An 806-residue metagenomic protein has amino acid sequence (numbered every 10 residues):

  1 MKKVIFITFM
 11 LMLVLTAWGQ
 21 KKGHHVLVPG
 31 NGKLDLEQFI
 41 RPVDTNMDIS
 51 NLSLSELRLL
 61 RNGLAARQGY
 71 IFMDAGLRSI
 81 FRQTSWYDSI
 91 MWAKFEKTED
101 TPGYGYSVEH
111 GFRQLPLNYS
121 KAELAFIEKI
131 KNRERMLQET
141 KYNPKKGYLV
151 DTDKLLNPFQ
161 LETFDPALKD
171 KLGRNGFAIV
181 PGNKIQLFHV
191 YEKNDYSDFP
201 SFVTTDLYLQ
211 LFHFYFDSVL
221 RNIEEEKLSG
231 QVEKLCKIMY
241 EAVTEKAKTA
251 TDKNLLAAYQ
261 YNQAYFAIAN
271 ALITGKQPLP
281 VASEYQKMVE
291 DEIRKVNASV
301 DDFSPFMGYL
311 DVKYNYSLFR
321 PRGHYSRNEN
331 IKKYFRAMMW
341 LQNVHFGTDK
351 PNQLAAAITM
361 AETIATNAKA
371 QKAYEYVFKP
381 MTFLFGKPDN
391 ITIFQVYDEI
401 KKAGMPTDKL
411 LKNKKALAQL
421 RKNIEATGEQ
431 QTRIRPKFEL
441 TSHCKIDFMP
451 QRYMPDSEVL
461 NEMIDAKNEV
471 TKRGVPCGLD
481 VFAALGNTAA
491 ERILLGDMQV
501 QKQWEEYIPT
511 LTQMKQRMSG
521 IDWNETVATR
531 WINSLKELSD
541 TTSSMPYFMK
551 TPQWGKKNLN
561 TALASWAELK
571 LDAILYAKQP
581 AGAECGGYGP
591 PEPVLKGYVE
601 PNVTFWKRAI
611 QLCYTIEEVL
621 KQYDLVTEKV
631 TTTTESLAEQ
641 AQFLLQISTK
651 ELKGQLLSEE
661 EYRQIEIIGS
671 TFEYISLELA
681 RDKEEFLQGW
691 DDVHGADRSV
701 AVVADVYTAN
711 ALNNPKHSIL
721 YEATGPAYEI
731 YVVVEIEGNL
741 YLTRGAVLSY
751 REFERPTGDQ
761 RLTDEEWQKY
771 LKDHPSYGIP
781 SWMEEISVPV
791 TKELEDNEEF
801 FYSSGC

Functional and structural regions predicted by a protein language model:
M1-K22: Bacterial Sec-dependent N-terminal signal peptides
W18-N46, L54, R61, L124-A125 (+1 more regions): Sec-dependent signal peptide cleavage junction
L34-N46, L64, S107-R113, L620-T627 (+1 more regions): Acidic/histidine-rich, surface-exposed loop or edge segments in extracytoplasmic proteins
S50-R78, L341: Short N-proximal segments of mature Sec-exported proteins
N51-S55, Q114-K121, A125, M136 (+2 more regions): Surface-exposed, polar/charged faces of alpha-helical domains in mature secreted/periplasmic/lumenal proteins
L57-Q68, I130, L137, Q640-I647: Non-transmembrane amphipathic alpha-helical segments
F72, S79-Y142: Compact alpha-helical subdomains of small soluble proteins
Y142-C806: Long, non-catalytic protein-protein interaction scaffolds
